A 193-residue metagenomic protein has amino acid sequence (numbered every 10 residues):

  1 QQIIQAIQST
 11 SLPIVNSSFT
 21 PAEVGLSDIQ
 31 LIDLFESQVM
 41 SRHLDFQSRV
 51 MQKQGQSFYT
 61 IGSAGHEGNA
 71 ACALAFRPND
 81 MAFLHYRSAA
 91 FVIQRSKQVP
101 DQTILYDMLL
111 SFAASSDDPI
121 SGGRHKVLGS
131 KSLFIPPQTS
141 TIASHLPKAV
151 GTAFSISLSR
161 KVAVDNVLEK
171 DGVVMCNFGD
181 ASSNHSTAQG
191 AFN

Functional and structural regions predicted by a protein language model:
Q1-N69, A75-F76: Conserved acidic/glycine
H43-F46, K53-N193: Cofactor-binding active-site loop characterized by glycine-rich and histidine/acidic residues
